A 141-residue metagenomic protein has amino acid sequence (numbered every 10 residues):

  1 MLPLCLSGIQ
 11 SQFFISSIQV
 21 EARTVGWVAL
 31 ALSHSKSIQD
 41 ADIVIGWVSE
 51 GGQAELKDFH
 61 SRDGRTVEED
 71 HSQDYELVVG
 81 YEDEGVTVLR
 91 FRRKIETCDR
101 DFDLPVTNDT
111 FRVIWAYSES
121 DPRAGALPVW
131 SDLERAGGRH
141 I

Functional and structural regions predicted by a protein language model:
M1-I141: Extracellular-facing/secreted segment signature in eukaryotic proteins
